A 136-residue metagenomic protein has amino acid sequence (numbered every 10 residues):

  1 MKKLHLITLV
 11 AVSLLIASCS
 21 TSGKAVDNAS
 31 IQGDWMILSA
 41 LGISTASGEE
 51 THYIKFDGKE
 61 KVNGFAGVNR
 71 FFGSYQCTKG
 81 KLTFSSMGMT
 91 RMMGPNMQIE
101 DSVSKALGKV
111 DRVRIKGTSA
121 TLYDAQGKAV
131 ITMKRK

Functional and structural regions predicted by a protein language model:
M1-I7: Bacterial N-terminal signal peptides that target proteins for export
H5, C19-K136: Lipid interaction determinants
